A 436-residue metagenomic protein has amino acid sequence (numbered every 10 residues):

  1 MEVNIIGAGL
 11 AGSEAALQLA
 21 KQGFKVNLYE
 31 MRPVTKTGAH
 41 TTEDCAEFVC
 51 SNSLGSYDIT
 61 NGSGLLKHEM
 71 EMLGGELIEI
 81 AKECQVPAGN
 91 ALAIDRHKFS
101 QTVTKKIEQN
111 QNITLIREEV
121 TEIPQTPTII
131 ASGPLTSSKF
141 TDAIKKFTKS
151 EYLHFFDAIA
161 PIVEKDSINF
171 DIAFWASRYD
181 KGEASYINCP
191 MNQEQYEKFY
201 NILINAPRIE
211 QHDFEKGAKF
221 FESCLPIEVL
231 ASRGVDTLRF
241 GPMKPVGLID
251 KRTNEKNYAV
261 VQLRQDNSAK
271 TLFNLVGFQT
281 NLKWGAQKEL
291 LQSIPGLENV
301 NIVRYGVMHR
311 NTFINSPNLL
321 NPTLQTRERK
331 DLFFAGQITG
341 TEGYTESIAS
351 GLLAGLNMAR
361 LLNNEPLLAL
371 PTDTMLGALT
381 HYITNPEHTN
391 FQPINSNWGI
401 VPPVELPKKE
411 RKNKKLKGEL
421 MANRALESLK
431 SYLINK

Functional and structural regions predicted by a protein language model:
M1-A11: Beta1/beta-strand and adjacent pyrophosphate-binding region of the FAD-binding site in flavoprotein oxidoreductases
L17-E79, T372-I383: N-terminal FAD cofactor-binding segment of flavoenzymes
I59-S63, K67, G75-A88, T148-F156 (+1 more regions): A short alpha-helix-loop-beta-strand transition element characteristic of N-terminal alpha/beta dinucleotide-binding
E69-A143: Feature captures the FAD/FMN-dependent oxidoreductase FAD-binding
Q109-A269, F273-W284, K288-E289: Predominantly flavin-linked oxidoreductase catalytic cores and closely associated redox partners
L275-T341, I348-S350, L368-N385, P393-N395 (+1 more regions): A glycine-rich dinucleotide-binding beta-alpha-beta segment and adjacent secondary-structure elements that constitute
S347-A369: Internal hydrophobic alpha-helix adjacent to the cofactor/substrate pocket in enzyme cavities
P393-K436: C-terminal auxiliary extensions adjacent to catalytic cores
